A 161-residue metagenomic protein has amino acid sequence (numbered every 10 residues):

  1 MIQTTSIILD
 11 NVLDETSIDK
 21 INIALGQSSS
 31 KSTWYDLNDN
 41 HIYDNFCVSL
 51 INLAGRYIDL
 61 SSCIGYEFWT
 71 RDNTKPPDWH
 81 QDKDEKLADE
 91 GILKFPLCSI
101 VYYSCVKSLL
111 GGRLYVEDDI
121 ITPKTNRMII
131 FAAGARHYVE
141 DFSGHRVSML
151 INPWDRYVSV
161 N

Functional and structural regions predicted by a protein language model:
M1-W69, P76-P77: Non-heme Fe(II)/2-oxoglutarate
L60-N161: Catalytic core of non-heme Fe(II) oxygenases with the double-stranded beta-helix
